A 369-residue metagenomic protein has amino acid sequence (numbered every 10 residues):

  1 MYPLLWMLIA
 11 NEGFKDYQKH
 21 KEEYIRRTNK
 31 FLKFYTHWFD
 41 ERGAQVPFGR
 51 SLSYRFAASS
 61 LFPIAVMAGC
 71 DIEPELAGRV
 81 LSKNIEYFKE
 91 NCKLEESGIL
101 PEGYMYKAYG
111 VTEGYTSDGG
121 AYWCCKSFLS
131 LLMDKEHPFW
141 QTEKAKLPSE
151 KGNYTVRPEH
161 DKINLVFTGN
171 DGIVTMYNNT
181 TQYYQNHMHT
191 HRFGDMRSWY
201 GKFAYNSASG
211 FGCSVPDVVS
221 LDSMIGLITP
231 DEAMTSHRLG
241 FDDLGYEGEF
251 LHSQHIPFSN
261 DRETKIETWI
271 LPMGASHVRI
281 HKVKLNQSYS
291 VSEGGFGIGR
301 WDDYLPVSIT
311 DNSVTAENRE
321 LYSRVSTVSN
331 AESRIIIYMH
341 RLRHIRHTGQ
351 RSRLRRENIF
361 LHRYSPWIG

Functional and structural regions predicted by a protein language model:
M1-K146: Extracellular polysaccharide-recognition and catalytic grooves
A44-Q45, L100, V174, H277 (+1 more regions): Hydrophobic residues embedded in beta-strands of well-ordered beta-sheets
G49-R50, G110-E113, G152-V156, I163-F167 (+1 more regions): Generic recognition of flexible, low-complexity loop/linker segments
T116-S117, P158-K162, M273-A275: A structural signal for short secondary-structure junctions
G120, N164-V166, H277-R279: Structural beta-strand/beta-sheet cores of well-ordered domains, especially the beta-sheet scaffolds that support
M133-G172: Short, Gly/Pro- and small/polar-rich lid/capping loops
E159-N164, T168, G172-G226: Non-catalytic interaction/regulatory modules that flank or connect domains
F203, F211-G369: Extended repeat-based interaction scaffolds and adjacent low-complexity, acidic/S/T/P-biased segments that form broad
